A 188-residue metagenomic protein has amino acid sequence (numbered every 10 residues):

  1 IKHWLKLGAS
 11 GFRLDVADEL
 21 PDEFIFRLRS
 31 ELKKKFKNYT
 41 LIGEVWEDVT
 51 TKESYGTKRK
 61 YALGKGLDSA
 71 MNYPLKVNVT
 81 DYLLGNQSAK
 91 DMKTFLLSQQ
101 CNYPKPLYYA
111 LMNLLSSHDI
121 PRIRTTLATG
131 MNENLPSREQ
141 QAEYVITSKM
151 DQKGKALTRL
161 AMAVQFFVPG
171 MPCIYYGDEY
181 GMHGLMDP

Functional and structural regions predicted by a protein language model:
S10, D15-L111, V164, G181-P188: Active-site-proximal helices and loops of the catalytic beta/alpha 8
E47, Q87-P188: Loop/helix patches that line or flank the sugar-binding groove of alpha-linked glycan CAZymes
